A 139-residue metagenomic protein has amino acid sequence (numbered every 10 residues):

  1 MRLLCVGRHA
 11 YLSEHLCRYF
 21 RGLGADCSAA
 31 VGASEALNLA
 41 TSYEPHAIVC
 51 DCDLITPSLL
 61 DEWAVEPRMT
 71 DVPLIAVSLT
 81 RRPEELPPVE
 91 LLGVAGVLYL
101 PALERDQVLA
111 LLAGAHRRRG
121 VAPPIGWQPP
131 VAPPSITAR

Functional and structural regions predicted by a protein language model:
M1-Y11, L16-F20, I48: Conserved acidic segment of CheY-like receiver
R18-F20, L39, P88: Alpha-helical interaction/dimerization surfaces of two-component signaling modules
V31-A47, L54-I55: Acidic, metal-coordinating helix/loop segments flanking the phosphotransfer/catalytic sites of two-component signaling
T41-Y43, A64-D71, L92: Conserved phosphotransfer cores of two-component systems
I48, L74, V97-L98: Two-component signal transduction core modules
V49-T70, L79-E85: Conserved phosphotransfer microenvironments
D61, S78-L98, D106: Alpha4 helix (beta4-alpha4-beta5 surface) of REC/receiver domains from two-component response regulators
R117-R139: CheY-like receiver
